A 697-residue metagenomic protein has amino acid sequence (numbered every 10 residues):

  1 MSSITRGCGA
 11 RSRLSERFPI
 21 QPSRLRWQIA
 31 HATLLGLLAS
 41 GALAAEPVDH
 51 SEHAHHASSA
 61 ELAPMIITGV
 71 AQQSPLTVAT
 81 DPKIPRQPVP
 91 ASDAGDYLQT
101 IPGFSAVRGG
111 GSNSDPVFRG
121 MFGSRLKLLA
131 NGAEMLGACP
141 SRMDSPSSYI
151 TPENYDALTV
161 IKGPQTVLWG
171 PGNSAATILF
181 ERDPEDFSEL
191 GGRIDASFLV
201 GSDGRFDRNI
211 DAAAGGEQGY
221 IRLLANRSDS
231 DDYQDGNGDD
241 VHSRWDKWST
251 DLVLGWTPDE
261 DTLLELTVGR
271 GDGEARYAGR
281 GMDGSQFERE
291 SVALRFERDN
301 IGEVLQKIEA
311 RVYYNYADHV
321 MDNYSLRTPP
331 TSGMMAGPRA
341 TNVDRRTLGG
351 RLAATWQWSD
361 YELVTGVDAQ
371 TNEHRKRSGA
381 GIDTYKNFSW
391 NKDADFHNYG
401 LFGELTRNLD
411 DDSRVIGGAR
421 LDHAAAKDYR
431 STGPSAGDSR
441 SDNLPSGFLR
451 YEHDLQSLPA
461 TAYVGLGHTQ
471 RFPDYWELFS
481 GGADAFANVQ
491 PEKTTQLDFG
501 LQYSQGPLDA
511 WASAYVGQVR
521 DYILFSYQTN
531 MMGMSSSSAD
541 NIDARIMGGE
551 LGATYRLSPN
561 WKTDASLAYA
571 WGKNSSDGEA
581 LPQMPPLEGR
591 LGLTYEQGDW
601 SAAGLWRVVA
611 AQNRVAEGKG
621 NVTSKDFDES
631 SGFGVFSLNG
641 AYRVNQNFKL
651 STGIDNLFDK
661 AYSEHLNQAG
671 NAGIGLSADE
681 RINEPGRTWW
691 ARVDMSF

Functional and structural regions predicted by a protein language model:
H50-H53, R407-G418, D422-A424, V516-Q518 (+3 more regions): Gram-negative outer-membrane beta-barrel transporters
S59-Y97, D115, G123, D251: N-terminal periplasmic "start-of-domain" segments of outer-membrane beta-barrel proteins
P85-P88, S92-L98, S114-V117, L126-L129 (+4 more regions): N-terminal periplasmic accessory domains that precede and gate Gram-negative outer-membrane beta-barrel machines
E134-K162: Short acidic/polar hinge/loop motifs at secondary-structure boundaries that mediate gating or recognition
P140, T166, L179-E181, F187-G191 (+3 more regions): Periplasmic-side early beta-strands and strand-to-turn transitions of outer-membrane beta-barrels
S230-D231, G236-N237, S243-K247, D261-I308 (+3 more regions): Flexible loop and strand-edge segments within Gram-negative outer membrane beta-barrel domains
D251, V343-A354, A394-F402, F486-Q490 (+5 more regions): Outer membrane beta-barrel strand-and-loop segments of large Gram-negative receptors, especially TonB-dependent
D272-E274, Y316-D318, A380, H423-T432 (+7 more regions): Surface-exposed extracellular loop regions of Gram-negative outer-membrane beta-barrel proteins, predominantly
